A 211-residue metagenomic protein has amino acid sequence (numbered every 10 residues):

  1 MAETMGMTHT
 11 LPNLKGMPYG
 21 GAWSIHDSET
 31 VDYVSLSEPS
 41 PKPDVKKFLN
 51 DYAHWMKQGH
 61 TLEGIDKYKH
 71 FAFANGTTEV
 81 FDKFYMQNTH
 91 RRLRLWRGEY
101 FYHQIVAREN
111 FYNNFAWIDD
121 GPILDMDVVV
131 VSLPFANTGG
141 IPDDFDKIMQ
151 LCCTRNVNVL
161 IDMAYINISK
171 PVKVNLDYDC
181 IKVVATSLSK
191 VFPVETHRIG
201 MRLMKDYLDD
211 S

Functional and structural regions predicted by a protein language model:
M1-E79, K83: Conserved N-terminal alpha-helix of the aminotransferase class I/II PLP-enzyme fold
M17, P39, H60-H70, N75-P134 (+1 more regions): PLP-dependent aminotransferase-like
G21, N113-I168: Active-site phosphate-binding strand-loop segment of PLP-dependent enzymes
P41, D210-S211: Structural signature of PLP-dependent enzymes
L49-Q58, H103-Y112, P171-D177: Short, aromatic/basic amphipathic alpha-helical patches
R97-Y102, I166-V172: Short, polar loop motifs at secondary-structure junctions
V174-D210: Active-site PLP attachment segment
